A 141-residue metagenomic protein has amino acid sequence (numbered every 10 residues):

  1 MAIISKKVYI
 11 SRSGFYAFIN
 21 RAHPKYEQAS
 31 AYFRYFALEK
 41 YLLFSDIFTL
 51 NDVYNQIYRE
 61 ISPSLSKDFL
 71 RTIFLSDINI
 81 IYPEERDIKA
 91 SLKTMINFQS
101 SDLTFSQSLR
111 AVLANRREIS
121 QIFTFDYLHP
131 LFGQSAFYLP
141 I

Functional and structural regions predicted by a protein language model:
M1-K7, A111-V112, R116-I141: Acidic, PIN/NYN-like endoribonuclease modules and their adjacent C-terminal/linker elements
M1-S45, Y58-K67, I141: Short, well-structured N-terminal submotif of metal-dependent ribonuclease cores
I3, N79-F123: Active-site neighborhoods of divalent-metal-dependent phosphate/nucleic-acid chemistry enzymes
S11, D52, Q107, D126: Acidic active-site catalytic centers that drive phospho-/nucleotidyl reactions and related ester hydrolyses
F15-Y16, L50, H129-P130: A generic structural signal for short hydrophobic patches within well-formed alpha-helices
Q56-I81: Helix-adjacent hinge/juxtasegments
